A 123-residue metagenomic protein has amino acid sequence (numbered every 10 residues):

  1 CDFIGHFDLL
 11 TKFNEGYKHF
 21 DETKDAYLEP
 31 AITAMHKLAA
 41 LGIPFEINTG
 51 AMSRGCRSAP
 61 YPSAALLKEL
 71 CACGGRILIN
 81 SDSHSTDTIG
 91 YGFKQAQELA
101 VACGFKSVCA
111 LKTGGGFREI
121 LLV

Functional and structural regions predicted by a protein language model:
C1-F20: Hydrophobic, aromatic-enriched interface-forming segments
Y17-V123: Charged catalytic cores and adjacent phosphate/nucleic-acid-binding surfaces used for phosphate/nucleic-acid chemistry
